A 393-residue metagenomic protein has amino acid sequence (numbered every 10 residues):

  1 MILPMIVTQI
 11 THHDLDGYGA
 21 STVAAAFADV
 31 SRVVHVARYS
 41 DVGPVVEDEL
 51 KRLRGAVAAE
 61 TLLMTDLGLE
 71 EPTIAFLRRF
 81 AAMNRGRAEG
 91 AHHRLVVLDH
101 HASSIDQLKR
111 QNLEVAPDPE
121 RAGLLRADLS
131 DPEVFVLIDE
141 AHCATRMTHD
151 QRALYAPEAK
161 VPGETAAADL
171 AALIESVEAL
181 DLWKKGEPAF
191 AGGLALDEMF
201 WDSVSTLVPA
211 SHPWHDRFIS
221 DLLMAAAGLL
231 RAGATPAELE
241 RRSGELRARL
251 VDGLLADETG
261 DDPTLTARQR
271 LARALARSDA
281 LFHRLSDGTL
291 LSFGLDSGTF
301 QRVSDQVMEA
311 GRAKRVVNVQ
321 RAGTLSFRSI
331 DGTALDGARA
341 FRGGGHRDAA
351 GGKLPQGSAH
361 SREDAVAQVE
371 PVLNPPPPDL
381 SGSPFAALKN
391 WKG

Functional and structural regions predicted by a protein language model:
M1-A195, A276, H283-G393: Replace "Mg2+/Mn2+-dependent" with "divalent metal-dependent
T165-V303, E309-A310: Phosphate-rich cofactor/ligand-interacting catalytic cores and adjacent structured alpha/beta frameworks
